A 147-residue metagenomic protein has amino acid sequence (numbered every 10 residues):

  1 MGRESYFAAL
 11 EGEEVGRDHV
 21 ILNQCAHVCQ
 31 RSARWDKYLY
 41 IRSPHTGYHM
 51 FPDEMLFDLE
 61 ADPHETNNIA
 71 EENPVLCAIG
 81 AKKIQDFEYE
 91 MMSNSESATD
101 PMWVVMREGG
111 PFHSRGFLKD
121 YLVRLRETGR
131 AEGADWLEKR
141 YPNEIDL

Functional and structural regions predicted by a protein language model:
M1-M55, L59, N94, M106 (+1 more regions): C-terminal cap/loop subdomain of S1 sulfatases and analogous C-terminal strand-loop tails that border
D62: Intrinsically disordered, low-complexity polar regions and short flexible loop motifs
I69-L147: Long, internal low-complexity/basic segments
